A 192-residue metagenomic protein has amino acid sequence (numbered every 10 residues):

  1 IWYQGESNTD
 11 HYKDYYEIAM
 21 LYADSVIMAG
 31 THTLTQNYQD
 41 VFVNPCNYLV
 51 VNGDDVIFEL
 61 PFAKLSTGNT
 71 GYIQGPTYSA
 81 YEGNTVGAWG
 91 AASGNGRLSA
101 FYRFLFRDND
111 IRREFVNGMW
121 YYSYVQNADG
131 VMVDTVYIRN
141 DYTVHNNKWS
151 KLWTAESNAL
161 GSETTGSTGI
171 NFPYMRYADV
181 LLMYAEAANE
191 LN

Functional and structural regions predicted by a protein language model:
I1-Q4, N47-L49: Acidic helix/loop microenvironments that form the catalytic cleft of cell-wall polysaccharide enzymes
W2-E17: Short coil/linker segments at helix-helix boundaries
A19-M20, Y184: Heptad-repeat amphipathic alpha-helical coiled-coil interaction surface used for oligomerization/assembly
M28, H32-E190: Elongated scaffold/linker segments in the mid-to-C-terminal portions of large proteins
